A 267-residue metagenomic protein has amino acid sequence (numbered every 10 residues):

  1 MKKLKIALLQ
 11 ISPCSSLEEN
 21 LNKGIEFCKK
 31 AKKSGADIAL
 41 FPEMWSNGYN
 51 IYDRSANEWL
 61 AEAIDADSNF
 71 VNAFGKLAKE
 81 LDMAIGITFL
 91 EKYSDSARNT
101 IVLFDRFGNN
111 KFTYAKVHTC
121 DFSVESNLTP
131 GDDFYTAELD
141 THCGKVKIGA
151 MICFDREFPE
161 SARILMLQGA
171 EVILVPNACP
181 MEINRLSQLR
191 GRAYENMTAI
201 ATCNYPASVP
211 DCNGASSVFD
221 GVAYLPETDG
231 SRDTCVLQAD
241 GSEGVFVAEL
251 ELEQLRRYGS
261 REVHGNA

Functional and structural regions predicted by a protein language model:
K2-A7: Extreme N-terminal starter segment of soluble prokaryotic enzymes
Q10-L17: Short polar catalytic/cofactor-binding loops
L17, E26-F107, K111, C179-N196: Cys-nucleophile CN-hydrolase/nitrilase-fold catalytic domain and related Cys-dependent amidase chemistry that acts on
I64-A66, K92-Q168, N184-G191, T198 (+2 more regions): Active-site catalytic loop in hydrolytic enzyme cores
A66-A84, R156-G244: CN hydrolase (nitrilase-like) catalytic-core segments centered on the catalytic cysteine and neighboring Lys/Glu
K116-T129, S242-R257: A short, polar/charged loop-to-alpha-helix boundary motif
